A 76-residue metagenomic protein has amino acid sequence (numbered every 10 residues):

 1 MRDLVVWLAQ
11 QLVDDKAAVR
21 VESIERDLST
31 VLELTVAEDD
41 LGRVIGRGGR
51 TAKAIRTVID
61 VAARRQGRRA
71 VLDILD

Functional and structural regions predicted by a protein language model:
M1-L41, K53-D76: RNA-contacting regions in translation and RNA-metabolism proteins, encompassing KH/S1 modules where present
I45-G49: Glycine-centered tight-turn and secondary-structure capping sites
